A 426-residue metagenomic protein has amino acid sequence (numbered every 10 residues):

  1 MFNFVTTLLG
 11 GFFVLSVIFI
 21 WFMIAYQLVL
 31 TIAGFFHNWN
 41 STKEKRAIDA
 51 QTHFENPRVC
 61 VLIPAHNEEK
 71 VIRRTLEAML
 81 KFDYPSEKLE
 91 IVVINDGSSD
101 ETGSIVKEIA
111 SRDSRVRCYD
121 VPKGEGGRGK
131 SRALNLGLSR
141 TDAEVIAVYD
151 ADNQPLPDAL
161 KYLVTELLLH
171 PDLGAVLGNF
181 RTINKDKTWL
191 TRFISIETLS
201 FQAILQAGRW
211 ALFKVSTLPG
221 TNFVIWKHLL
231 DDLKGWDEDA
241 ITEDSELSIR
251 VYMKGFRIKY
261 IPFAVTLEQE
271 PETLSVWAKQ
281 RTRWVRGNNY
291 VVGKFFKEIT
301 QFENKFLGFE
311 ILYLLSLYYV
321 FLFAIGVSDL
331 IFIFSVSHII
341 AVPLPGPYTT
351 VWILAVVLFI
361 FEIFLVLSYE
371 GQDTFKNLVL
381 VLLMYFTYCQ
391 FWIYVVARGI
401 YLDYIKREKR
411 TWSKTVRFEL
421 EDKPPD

Functional and structural regions predicted by a protein language model:
V29-E55, K297-Y313, L330-D426: Juxtamembrane C-terminal module of membrane proteins
L30-K88: N-terminal signal-anchor transmembrane helix
P57-C60, E90, D231, E246: Cell-envelope/extracellular polymer assembly enzymes that use nucleotide-activated donors
R73, D100-E108, D158: Acidic helix N-cap motif at the loop->helix transition within catalytic regions of sugar-transfer enzymes
S86, N95-S104, K123-E125: A conserved acidic beta->alpha catalytic loop
A110-E144, P157-I241, T282-G293: Long helical/loop segments within the catalytic core of UDP-sugar-dependent glycosyltransferases, especially the large
S248-T266: Catalytic donor-sugar/metal-binding loop of nucleotide-sugar-dependent glycosyltransferases
